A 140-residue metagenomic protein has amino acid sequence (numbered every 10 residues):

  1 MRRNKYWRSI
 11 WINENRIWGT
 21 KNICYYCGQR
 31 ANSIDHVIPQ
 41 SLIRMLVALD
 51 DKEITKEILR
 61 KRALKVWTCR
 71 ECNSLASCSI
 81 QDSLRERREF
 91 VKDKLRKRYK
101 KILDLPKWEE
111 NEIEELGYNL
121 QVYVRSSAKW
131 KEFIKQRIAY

Functional and structural regions predicted by a protein language model:
M1-R3, R60-V66, R70-Y140: Extended charged
M1-Y26, T55-R60: Short, charged surface segments at domain edges that flank catalytic/cofactor-binding sites
R3-N4, N13, R30, P39 (+4 more regions): Serine/threonine-rich low-complexity intrinsically disordered regions
I23-K65, I80-D82: Histidine-centered nuclease catalytic patch
